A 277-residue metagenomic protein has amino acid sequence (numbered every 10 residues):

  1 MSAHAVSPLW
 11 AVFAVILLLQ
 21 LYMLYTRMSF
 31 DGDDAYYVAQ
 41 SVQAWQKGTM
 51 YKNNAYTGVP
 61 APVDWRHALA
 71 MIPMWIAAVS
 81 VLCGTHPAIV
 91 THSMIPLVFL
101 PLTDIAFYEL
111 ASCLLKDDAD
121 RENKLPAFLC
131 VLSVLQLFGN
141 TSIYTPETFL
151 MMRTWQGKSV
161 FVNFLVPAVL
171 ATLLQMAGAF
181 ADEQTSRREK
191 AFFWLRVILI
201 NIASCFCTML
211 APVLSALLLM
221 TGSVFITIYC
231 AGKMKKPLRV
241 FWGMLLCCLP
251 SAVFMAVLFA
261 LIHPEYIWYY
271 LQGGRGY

Functional and structural regions predicted by a protein language model:
M1-Y22, I228, F241-P250: Start-transfer (signal-anchor) and selected internal transmembrane alpha helices of multi-pass inner/ER membrane
I16-G139, I143-W155, F164: Active-site lumenal/periplasmic loops and adjacent helix-entry segments of GT-C-fold, multi-pass membrane
V42, W155-E183: Specific aromatic-rich, kink-prone transmembrane helix
D104, Y108, S112, P167-G178 (+3 more regions): Hydrophobic transmembrane alpha-helices
L132-T141, N201-C207, S251-A260: Aromatic-anchored segments of alpha-helical transmembrane domains
F193-P212: Membrane-interface alpha helices of multi-pass inner-membrane proteins
S215-C248: Perimembrane helix-loop-helix junctions
C230-M234, M244-Y277: Membrane-lumen/periplasm interface segments of specific transmembrane helices in polyprenyl phosphate-linked
